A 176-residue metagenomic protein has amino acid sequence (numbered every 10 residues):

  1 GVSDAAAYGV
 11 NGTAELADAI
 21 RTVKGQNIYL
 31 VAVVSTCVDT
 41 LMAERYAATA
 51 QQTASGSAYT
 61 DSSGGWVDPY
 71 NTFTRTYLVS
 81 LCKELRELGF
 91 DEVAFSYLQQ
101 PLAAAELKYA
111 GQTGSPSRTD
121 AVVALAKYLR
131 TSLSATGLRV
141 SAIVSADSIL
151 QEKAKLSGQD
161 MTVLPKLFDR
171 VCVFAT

Functional and structural regions predicted by a protein language model:
G1-T13, Y109: Aromatic-lined carbohydrate-binding/catalytic grooves of carbohydrate-active enzymes
V10-A14, D68-T76, P116-V123: Soluble non-cytosolic domains of exported or imported proteins
L16-R21, C82-K83, V123-R130, M161 (+1 more regions): Generic structural signal for well-ordered alpha-helices, preferentially at hydrophobic/aromatic core positions
Y29-D39, A94-F95, P116-G158: Aromatic-lined carbohydrate-recognition surfaces of secreted/lumenal glycan-active proteins
C37-K83: Active-site-adjacent "subsite" loops/lids of carbohydrate-active enzymes
T40, Y46, D91-T119: Active-site-proximal loop/short-helix segments that contain or immediately flank catalytic acid/base residue(s)
G65-L98, Q159-P165: An active-site-proximal structural segment forming one wall of the substrate-binding cleft that immediately precedes
A142, S157-T176: Aromatic- and acid-rich polysaccharide-binding/catalytic face of secreted or lumenal carbohydrate-active enzymes
